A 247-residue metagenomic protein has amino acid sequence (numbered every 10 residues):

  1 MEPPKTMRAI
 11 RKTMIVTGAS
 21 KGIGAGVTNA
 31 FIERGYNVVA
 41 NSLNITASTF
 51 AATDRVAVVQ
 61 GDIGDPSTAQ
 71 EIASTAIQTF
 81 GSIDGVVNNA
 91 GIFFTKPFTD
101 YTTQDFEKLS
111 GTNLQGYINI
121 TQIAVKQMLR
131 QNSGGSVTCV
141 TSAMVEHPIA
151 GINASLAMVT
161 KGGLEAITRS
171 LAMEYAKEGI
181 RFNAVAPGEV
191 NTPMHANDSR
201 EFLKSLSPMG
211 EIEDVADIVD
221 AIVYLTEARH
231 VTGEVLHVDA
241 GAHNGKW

Functional and structural regions predicted by a protein language model:
R11-K12, S82-D84, M128-S142, K177-I180 (+1 more regions): Active-site loop of short-chain dehydrogenase/reductase
S20-K21: Conserved glycine-rich cofactor-binding loop
R34-T49: Conserved glycine-rich Rossmann-like NAD(P)H-binding loop of the short-chain dehydrogenase/reductase
N89-F94, A240-G241: Conserved NAD(P)H cofactor-binding loop of Rossmann-fold oxidoreductase domains
P97-F98, D105-S110, L203: Substrate-binding pocket helix/loop in short-chain dehydrogenase/reductase
T138-G163, T168-K177: Catalytic loop of short-chain dehydrogenase/reductase
I180, D214-V238, H243: C-terminal substrate-recognition "lid" of short-chain dehydrogenase/reductases
